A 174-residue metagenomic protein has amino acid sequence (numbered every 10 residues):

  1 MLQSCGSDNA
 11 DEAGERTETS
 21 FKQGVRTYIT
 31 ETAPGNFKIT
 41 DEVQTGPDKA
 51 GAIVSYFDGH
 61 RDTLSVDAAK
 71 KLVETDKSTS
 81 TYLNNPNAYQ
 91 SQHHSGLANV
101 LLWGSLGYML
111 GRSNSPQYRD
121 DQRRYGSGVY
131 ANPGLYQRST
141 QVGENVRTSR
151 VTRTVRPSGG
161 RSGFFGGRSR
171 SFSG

Functional and structural regions predicted by a protein language model:
L2-S4: C-terminal motif of bacterial Sec signal peptides marking the signal peptidase cleavage site
G6-G174: Low-complexity, glycine/proline/serine-enriched intrinsically disordered segments
